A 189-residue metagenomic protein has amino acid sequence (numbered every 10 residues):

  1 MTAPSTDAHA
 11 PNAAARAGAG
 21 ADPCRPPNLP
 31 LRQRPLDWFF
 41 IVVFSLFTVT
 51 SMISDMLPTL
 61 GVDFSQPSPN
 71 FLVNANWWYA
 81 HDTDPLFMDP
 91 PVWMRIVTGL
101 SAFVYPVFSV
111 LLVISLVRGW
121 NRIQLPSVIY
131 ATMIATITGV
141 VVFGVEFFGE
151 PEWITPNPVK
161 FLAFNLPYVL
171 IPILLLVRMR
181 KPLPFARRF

Functional and structural regions predicted by a protein language model:
H9, C24, N121-T155: Hydrophobic alpha-helical transmembrane segments of integral membrane proteins
P26-R32, N74-M94, E150-K160: Juxtamembrane membrane-interface segments at transmembrane-helix boundaries in membrane proteins
R32-T48, W120-M133: Interfacial segments of alpha-helical transmembrane regions
R34-S68: N-terminal signal-anchor transmembrane alpha helix
T59-W78, E150-W153, A186-F189: Interhelical loop segments of eukaryotic multi-pass membrane proteins
F71-L112, V128-T132: Core segments of alpha-helical transmembrane spans in multipass integral membrane proteins
S109-Q124: Juxtamembrane helix-break-helix junctions at the cytosolic face of small multi-pass alpha-helical membrane proteins
V140-F189: Alpha-helical transmembrane segments of multi-pass integral membrane proteins, characterized by long hydrophobic
